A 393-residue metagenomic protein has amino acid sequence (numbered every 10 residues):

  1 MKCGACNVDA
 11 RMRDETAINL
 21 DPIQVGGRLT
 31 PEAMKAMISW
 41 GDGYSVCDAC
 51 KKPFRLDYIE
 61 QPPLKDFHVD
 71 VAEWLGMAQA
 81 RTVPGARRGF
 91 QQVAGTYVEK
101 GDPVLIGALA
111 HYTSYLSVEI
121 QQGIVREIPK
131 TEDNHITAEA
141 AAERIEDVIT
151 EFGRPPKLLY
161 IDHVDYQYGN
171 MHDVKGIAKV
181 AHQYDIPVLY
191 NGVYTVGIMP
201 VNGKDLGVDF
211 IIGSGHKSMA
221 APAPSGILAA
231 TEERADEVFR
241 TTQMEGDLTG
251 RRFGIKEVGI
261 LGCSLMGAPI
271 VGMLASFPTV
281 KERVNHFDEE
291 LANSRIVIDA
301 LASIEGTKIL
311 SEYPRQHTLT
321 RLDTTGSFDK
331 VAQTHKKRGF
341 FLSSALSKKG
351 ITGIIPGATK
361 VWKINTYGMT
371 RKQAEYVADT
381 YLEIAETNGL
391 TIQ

Functional and structural regions predicted by a protein language model:
M1-A49: N-terminal glycine-rich, Lys/His-bearing helix-loop that initiates the first secondary-structure elements of many
A5, A10, A292-L390: Conserved C-terminal alpha-helix-loop-beta "cap" of PLP-dependent enzymes that closes/shapes the active-site mouth
P22, A33-A36, W40-T96: Conserved N-terminal alpha-helix of the aminotransferase class I/II PLP-enzyme fold
L56-I59, E132-I136, H163-N170, T195-G197 (+2 more regions): Short, small-residue-enriched loops and turns at beta-alpha junctions that line or gate enzyme active sites
E99-P155: PLP-dependent aminotransferase-like
I136-G192: Active-site phosphate-binding strand-loop segment of PLP-dependent enzymes
N202-H216: Conserved active-site segment immediately N-terminal to the catalytic lysine that forms the internal aldimine
H216-Q316: Active-site C-terminal subdomain of aminotransferase-like
